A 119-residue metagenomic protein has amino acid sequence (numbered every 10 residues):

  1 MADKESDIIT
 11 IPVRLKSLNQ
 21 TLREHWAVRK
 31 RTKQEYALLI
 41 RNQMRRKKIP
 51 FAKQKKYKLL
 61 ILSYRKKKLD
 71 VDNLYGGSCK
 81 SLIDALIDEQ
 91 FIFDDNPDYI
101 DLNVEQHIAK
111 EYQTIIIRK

Functional and structural regions predicted by a protein language model:
M1-K119: Catalytic phosphate/metal-binding cores of nucleic-acid and nucleotide-processing enzymes, i.e., regions that mediate
